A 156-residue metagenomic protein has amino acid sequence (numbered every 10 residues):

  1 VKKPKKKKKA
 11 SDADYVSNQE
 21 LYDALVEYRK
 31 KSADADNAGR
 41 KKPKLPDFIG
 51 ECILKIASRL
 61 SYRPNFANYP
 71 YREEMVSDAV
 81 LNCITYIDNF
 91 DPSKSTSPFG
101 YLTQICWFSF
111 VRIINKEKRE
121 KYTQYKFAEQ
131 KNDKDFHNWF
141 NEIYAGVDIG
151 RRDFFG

Functional and structural regions predicted by a protein language model:
V1-E74, K134-G156: Extreme N-terminal regulatory/targeting segments of RNA polymerase sigma factors
D12, N18, V80, D91-S93 (+1 more regions): Alpha-helical interaction segments
V26-R29, V80, I84-I87: Regular secondary-structure segments
R63-Y71, C83-I105, K116-K121: Short alpha-helix-to-loop micro-motif enriched in aromatics/charged/Gly
I87-N89, V111, Y125: Conserved N-terminal glycine/acidic-rich loop preference
F110-V111, K118: Short Cys/His-centered divalent metal-binding micro-motifs
K116-D135: Short, basic/polar amphipathic helix motif occurring as a linker/hinge flanking DNA-binding modules in transcription
